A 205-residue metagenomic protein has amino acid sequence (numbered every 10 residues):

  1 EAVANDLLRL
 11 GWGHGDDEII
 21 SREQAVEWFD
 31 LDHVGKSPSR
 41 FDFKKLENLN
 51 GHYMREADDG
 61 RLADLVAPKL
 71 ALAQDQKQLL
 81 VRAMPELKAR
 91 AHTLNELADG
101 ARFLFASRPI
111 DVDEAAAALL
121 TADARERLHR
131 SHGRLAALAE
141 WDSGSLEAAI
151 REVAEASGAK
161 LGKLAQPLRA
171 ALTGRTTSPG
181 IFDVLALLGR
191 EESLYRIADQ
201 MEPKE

Functional and structural regions predicted by a protein language model:
E1-E205: Conserved nucleotide- and phosphate/pyrophosphate-binding catalytic cores in adenylate/nucleotidyl-handling enzymes
